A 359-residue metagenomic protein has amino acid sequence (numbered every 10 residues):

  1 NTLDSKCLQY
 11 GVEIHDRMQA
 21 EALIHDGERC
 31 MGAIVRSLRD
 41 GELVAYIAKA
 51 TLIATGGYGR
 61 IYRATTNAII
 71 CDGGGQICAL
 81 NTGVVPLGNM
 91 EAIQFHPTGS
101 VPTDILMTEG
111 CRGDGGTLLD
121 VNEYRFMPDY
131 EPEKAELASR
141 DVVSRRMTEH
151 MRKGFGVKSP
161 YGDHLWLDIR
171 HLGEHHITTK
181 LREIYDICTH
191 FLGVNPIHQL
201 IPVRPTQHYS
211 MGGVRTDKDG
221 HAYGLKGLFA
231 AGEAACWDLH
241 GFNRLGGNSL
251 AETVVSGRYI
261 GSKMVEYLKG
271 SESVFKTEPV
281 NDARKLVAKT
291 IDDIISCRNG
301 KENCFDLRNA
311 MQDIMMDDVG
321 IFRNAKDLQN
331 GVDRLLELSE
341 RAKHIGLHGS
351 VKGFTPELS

Functional and structural regions predicted by a protein language model:
N1-S5, H15, T65-G73, S100-P102 (+2 more regions): Short beta-strand to alpha-helix junction loop
L8-A20: A conserved beta-strand/loop element that lines the FAD pocket in flavoprotein oxidoreductases
I14-R17, A45-I47, I53-A54, L87-A92 (+7 more regions): General beta-strand structural signal in soluble alpha/beta enzymes
H25-M31: A short, glycine/Asx- and small/polar-enriched loop/turn that sits immediately N-terminal to a beta-strand
D40-A50, Y223-L225: Core beta-strand elements of the Rossmann-like FAD/NAD(P) dinucleotide-binding domain in flavoenzyme oxidoreductases
A50-I105, L137, R152, S159 (+2 more regions): Glycine-rich loop(s) and the adjacent beta-strand/alpha-helix scaffold that form part
C78, V85-N195, Q199, K263-G270 (+1 more regions): An anion/pyrophosphate-binding glycine-rich loop and adjacent beta-alpha core in soluble alpha-beta enzymes
L119-P128, P132-L137, G156, Y209-M211 (+2 more regions): Glycine- and aromatic-enriched mobile tails/lids
